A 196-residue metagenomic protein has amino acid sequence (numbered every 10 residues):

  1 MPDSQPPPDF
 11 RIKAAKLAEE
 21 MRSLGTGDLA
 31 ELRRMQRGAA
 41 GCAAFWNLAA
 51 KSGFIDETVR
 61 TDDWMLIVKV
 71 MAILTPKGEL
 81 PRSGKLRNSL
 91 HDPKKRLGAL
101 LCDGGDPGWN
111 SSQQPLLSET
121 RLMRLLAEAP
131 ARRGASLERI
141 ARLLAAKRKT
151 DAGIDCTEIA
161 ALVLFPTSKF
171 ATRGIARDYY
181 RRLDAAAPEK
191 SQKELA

Functional and structural regions predicted by a protein language model:
F10-A196: Basic, alpha-helical nucleic-acid-binding regions used in initiation and control of genome expression
